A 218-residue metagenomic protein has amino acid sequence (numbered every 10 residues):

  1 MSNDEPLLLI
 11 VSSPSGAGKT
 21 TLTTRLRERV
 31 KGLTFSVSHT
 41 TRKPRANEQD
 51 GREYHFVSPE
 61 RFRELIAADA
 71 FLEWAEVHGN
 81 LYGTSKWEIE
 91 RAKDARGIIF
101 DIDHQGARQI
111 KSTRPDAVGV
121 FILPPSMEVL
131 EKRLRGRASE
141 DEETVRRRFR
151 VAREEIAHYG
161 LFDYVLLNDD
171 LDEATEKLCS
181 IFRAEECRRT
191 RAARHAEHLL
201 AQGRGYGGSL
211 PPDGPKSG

Functional and structural regions predicted by a protein language model:
M1-L8: Extreme N-terminal, non-catalytic leader segments that precede Walker-type/kinase nucleotide-binding cores
S12-P14: P-loop (Walker A) phosphate-binding loop of NTP-binding proteins
K19: Conserved lysine of the Walker
L22-T23: Post-Walker A alpha-helix
E28-S36: Post-Walker A helix-loop "phosphate-sensing" segment adjacent to the P-loop in P-loop NTPases
S38-I98, H104-R108: ATP-dependent small-molecule kinase phosphotransfer cores that center on conserved nucleotide phosphate-binding segments
G97-D103, S112-G136, L167-D170: Conserved phosphate-donor/acceptor-positioning beta-strand/loop module used by diverse small-molecule
S139, A157-G218: NTP-dependent small-molecule kinase module
